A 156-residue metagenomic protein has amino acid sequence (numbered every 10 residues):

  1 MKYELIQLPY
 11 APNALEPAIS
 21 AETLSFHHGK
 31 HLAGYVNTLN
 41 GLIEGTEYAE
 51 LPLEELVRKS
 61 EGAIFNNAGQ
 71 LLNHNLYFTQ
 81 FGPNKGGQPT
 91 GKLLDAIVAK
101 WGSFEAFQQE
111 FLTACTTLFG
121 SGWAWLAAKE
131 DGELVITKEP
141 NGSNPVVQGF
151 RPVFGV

Functional and structural regions predicted by a protein language model:
M1-V156: Feature for soluble, non-membrane regions of globular proteins
